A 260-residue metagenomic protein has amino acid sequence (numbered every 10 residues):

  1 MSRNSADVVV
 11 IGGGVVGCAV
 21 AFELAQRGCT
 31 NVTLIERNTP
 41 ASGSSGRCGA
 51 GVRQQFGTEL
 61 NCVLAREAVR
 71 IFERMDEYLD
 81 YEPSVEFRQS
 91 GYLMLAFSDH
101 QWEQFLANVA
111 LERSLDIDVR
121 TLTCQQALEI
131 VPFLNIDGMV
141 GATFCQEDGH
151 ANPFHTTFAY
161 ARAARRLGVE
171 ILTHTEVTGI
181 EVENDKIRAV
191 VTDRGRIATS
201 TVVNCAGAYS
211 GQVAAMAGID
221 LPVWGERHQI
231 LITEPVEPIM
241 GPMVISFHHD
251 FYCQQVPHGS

Functional and structural regions predicted by a protein language model:
S2-V16, T33: Beta1/beta-strand and adjacent pyrophosphate-binding region of the FAD-binding site in flavoprotein oxidoreductases
V16, P40, Y209: Conserved Rossmann-like nucleotide-cofactor binding loop
F22-Q26, V52, R74-E77, E82-Q89 (+3 more regions): Active-site substrate-recognition segment that forms the wall of the catalytic cavity or substrate channel
A25-S45: Glycine-rich FAD pyrophosphate-binding loop
E36, T123, T173-T175: Short loop/edge segments at beta-strand edges and connector loops that shape dinucleotide/nucleotide cofactor-binding
A50-I130, D250-Y252: Dinucleotide-binding Rossmann-like beta1-alpha1 core, especially the glycine-rich loop that anchors the ADP
H100, V131-M139, E181-R188: A short, glycine/Asx- and small/polar-enriched loop/turn that sits immediately N-terminal to a beta-strand
T143-T201, Y209: Helical element adjacent to the flavin cofactor pocket in flavoenzyme catalytic cores
